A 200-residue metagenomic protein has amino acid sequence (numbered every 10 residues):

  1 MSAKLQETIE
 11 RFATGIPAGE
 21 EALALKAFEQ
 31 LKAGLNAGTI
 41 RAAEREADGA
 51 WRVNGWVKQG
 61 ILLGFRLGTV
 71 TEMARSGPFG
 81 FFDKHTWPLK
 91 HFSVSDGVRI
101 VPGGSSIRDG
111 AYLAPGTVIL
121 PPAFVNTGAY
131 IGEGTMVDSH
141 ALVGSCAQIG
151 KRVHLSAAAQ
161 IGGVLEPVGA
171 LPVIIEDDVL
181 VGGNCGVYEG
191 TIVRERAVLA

Functional and structural regions predicted by a protein language model:
M1-V98: Terminal amphipathic alpha-helical/low-complexity segments used for targeting or macromolecular assembly
V94, R99-A200: Structural signal for interior beta-strand "rungs" in well-ordered beta-sheet cores of soluble enzyme domains
